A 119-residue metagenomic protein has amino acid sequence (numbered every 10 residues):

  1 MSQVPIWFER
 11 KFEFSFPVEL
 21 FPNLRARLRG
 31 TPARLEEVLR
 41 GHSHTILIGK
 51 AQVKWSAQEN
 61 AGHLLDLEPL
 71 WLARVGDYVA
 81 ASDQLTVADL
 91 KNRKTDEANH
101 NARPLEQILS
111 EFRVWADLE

Functional and structural regions predicted by a protein language model:
M1-Q58, P69-E119: Aromatic-glycine hotspot motif
H63, L67: Histidine-centered divalent metal-coordination motifs
